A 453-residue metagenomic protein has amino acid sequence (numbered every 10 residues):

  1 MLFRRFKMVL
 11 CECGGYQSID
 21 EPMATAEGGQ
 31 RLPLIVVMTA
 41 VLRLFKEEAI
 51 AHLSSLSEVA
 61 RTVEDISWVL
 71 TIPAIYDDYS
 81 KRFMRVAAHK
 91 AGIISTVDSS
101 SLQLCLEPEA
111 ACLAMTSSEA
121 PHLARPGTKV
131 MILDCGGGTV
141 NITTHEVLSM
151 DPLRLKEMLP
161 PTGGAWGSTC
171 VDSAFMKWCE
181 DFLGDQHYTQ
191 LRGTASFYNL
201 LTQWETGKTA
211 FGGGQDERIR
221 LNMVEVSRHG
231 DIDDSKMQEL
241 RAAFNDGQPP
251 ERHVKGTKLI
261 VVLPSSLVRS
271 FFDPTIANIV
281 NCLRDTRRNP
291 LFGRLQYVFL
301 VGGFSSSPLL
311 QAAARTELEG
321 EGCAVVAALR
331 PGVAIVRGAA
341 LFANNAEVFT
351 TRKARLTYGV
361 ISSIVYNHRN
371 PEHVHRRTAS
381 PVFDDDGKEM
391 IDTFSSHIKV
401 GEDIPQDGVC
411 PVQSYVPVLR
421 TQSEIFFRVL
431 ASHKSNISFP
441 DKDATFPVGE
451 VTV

Functional and structural regions predicted by a protein language model:
M1-E21, V97, Q103, R154-L155 (+7 more regions): Early-domain small/polar-rich strand-loop-helix modules and first-structured segments of the mature chain
F3-I132, A195, N199, G213-G214 (+2 more regions): Nucleotide/phosphate-binding catalytic cleft detector across ATP-hydrolyzing and phosphate-transferring enzymes
L10, P33, P73-I75, W166-R315 (+2 more regions): Gly/charged contiguous loops adjacent to phosphate- or pyrophosphate-bearing nucleotide/cofactor binding elements
A40-V59, A110-P121, P126, H253 (+4 more regions): Phosphate/ATP-binding catalytic cores across multiple sugar-kinase/actin-like superfamilies, primarily ASKHA
R82-A87, S305-G322: Conserved helicase motor "Helicase C" RecA-like lobe of SF1/SF2 P-loop NTPases
G92-L106, A110, A314-G338: Conserved phosphate-binding/catalytic loops in two-lobed NTP-binding clefts
S117-E157, F175, Y358, N370: Gly/Thr-rich phosphate-binding beta-strand-loop-beta motif of the actin/hexokinase/Hsp70
I232-P274, I279, F349-V453: Acidic low-complexity intrinsically disordered segments
